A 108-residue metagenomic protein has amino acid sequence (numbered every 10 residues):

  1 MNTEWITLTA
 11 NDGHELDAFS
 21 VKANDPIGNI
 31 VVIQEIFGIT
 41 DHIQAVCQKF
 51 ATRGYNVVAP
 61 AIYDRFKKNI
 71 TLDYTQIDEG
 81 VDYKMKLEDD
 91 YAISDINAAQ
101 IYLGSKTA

Functional and structural regions predicted by a protein language model:
M1-A108: N-terminal cap/leader regions of alpha/beta-hydrolase-fold enzymes, predominantly small-molecule hydrolases
